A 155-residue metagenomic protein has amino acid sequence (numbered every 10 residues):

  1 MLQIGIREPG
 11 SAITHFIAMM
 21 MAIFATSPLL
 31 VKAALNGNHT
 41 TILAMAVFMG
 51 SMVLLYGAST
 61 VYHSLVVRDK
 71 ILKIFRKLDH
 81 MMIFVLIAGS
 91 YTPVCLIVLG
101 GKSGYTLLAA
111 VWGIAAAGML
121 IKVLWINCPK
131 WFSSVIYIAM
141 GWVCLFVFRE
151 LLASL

Functional and structural regions predicted by a protein language model:
M1-L155: Multi-pass alpha-helical transmembrane bundles in non-GPCR membrane proteins that perform intramembrane catalysis
